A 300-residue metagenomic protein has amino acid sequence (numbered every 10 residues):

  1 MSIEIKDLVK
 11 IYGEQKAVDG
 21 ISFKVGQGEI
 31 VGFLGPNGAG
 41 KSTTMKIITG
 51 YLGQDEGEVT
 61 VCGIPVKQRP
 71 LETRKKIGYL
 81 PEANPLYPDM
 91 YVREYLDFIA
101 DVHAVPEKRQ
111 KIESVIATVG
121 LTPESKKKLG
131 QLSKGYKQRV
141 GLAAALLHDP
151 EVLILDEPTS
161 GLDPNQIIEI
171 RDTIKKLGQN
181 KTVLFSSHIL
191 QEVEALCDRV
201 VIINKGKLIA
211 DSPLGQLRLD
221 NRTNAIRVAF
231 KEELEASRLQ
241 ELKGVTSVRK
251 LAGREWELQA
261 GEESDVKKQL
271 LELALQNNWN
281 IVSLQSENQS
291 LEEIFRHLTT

Functional and structural regions predicted by a protein language model:
S2-I5, K10-N204, L208-A210: ABC transporter nucleotide-binding domains
K10, S247-K250, S286: Hydrophobic/anchoring residues in structured secondary elements
E58, K128, A225, N280-S283: Residues at or immediately flanking beta-strands
G120, K175, R218-L219, L275 (+1 more regions): Signal for well-folded cores of large energy- and translation-related assemblies
E169-G261: ABC transporter nucleotide-binding domain
E262-T300: C-terminal coupling/interaction segments
